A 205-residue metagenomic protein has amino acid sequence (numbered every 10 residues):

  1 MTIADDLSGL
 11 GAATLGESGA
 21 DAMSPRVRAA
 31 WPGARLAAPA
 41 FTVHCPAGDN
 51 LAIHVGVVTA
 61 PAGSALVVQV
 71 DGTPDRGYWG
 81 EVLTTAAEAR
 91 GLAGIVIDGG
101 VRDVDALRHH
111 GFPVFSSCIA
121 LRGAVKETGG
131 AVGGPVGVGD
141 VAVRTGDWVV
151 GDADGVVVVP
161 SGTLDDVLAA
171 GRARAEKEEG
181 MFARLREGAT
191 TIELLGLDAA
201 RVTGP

Functional and structural regions predicted by a protein language model:
M1-T145, V159-A189, G196-P205: Feature captures the catalytic cores and cofactor-binding loops of soluble hydro-lyases/lyases that act on carboxylate
V149: C-terminal binding/interaction regions
D152, L195-G196: Alpha-helical transmembrane segments and membrane-interface helix-loop junctions in multi-pass membrane proteins
